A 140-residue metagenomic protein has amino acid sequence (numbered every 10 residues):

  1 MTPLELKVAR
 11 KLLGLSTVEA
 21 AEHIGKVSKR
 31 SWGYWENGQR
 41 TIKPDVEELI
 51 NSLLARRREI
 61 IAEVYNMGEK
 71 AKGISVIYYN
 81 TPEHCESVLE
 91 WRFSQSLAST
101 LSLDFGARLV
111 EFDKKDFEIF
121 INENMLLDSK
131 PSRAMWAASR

Functional and structural regions predicted by a protein language model:
M1, A137-R140: Short intrinsically disordered terminal tails
M1-L12: A short, Lys/Arg-rich alpha-helix, primarily the initiator
K11, E22, L103: Short polybasic/polar patches that bind polyanions
L15-G33: Short alpha-helical DNA-recognition segment
E19, I42-I61: DNA major-groove recognition helix of helix-turn-helix/homeodomain DNA-binding modules
E59-R133, A138: Helix-turn-helix/homeodomain-like alpha-helical modules used for DNA recognition and transcription-factor dimerization
